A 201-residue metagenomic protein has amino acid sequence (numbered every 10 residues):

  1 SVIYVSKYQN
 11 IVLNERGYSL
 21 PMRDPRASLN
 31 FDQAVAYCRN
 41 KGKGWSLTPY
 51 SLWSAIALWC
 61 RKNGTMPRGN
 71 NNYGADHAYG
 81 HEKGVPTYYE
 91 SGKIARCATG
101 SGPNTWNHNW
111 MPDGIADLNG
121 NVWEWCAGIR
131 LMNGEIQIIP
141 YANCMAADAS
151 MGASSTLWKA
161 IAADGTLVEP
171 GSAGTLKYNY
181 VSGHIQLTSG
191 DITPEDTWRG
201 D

Functional and structural regions predicted by a protein language model:
S1-L118, V122: Short aromatic-cysteine micro-motif
G44-S54, S91-D201: Short, conserved beta-strand/loop elements in beta-sheet-dominated catalytic cores that frequently flank divalent-metal
